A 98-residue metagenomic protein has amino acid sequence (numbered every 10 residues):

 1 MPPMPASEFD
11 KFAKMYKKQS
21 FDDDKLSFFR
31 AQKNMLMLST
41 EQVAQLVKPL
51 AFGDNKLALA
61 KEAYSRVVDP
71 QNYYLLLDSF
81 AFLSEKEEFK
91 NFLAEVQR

Functional and structural regions predicted by a protein language model:
M1-R98: General marker for long, soluble alpha-helical cores
